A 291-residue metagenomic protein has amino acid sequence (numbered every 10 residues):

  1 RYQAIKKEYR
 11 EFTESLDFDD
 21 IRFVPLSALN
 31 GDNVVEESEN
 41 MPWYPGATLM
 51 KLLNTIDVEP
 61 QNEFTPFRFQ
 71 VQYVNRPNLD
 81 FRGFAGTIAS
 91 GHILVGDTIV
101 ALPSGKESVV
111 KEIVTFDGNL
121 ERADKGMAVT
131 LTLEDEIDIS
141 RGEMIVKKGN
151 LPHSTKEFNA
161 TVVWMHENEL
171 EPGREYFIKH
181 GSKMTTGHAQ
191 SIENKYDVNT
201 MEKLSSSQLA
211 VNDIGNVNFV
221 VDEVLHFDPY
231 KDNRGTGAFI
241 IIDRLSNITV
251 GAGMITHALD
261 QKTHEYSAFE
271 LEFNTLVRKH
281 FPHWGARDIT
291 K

Functional and structural regions predicted by a protein language model:
R1, E11, I137-K291: C-terminal effector modules of nucleic-acid-centric enzymes and ribosome-associated factors
Q3, R10-N168: Conserved catalytic-core segments of large NTP-driven translation/proteostasis enzymes
K6, M50-N54, E270, N274 (+1 more regions): Generic detector of well-ordered alpha-helical segments enriched in charged/polar residues, highlighting helical
